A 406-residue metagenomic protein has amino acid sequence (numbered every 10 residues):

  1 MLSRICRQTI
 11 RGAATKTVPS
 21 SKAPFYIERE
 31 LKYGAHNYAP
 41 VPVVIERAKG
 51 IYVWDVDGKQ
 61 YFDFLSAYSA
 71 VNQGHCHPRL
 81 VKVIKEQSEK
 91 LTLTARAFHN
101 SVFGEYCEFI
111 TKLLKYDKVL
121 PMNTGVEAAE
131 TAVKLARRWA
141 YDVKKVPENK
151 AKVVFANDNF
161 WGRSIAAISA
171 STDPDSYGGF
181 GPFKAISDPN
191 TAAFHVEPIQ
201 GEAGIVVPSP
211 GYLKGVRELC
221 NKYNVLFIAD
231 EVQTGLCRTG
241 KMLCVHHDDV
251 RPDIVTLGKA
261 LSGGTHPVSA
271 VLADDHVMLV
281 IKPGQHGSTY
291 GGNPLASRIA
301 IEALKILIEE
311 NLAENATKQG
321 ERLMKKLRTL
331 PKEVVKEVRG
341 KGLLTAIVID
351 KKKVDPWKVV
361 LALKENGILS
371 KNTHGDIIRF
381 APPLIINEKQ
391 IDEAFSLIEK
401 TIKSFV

Functional and structural regions predicted by a protein language model:
L2-C6, I10-V406: Conserved N-terminal phosphate-binding loop of PLP-dependent enzymes in the Aspartate aminotransferase
